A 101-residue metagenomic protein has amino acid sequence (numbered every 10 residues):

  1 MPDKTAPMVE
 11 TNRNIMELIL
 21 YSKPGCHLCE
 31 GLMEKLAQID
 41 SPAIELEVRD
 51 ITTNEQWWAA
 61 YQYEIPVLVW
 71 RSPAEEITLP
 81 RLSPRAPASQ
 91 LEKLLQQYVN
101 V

Functional and structural regions predicted by a protein language model:
P2-E17, Q97-V101: Proteins that catalyze or organize thiol-disulfide redox chemistry and the adjacent proteostasis machinery handling
M8-Q38: Local sequence-structure signature of Cys/Sec-based thiol-disulfide redox active-site neighborhoods
A43-E55: Thiol-based oxidoreductase modules, predominantly thioredoxin-like and allied folds used for disulfide exchange
W58-A60: Short glycine-biased active-site loop of nucleotidyltransferases that positions the nucleotide triphosphate and helps
Q62-V69: Structural micro-motif
W70-V101: Non-catalytic, surface beta->alpha helical segment in thiol-disulfide oxidoreductase systems
